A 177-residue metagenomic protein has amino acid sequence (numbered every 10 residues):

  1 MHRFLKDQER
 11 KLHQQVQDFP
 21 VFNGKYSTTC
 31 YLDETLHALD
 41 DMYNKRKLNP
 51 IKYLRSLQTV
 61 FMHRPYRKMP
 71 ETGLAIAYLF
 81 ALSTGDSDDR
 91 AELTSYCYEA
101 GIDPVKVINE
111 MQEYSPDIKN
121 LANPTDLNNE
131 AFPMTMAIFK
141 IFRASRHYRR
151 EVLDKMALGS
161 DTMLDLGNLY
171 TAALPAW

Functional and structural regions predicted by a protein language model:
M1-D41, R46, D89, L93-Y96 (+1 more regions): Condensing-enzyme catalytic core mediating Claisen C-C bond formation in acyl metabolism
P50-W177: Claisen-condensing/thiolase-fold acyl-transfer catalytic domains that form or cleave C-C bonds in fatty acid
